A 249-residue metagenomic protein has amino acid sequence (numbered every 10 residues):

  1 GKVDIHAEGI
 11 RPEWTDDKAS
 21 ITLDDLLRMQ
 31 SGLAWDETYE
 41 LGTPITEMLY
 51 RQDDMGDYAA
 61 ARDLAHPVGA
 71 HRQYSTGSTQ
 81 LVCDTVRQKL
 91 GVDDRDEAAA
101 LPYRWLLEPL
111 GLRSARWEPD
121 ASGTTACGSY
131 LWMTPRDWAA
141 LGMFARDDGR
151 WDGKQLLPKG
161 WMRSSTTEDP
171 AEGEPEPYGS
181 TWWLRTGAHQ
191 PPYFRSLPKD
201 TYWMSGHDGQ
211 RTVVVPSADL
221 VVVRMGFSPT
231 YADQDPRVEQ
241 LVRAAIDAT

Functional and structural regions predicted by a protein language model:
G1-D4, L26, R72-L106, W138-A145 (+1 more regions): Alpha-helical scaffold elements that line and support the substrate/ligand-binding pocket of soluble hydrolases
G1-L33, A61-L64, G91-S129, M133 (+1 more regions): Active-site helix/loop module of the DD-peptidase/beta-lactamase fold, centered on the serine-lysine SxxK catalytic
G9-W14, A19, D25, G32-A60 (+2 more regions): Catalytic cores of extracellular degradative/oxidative enzymes
D24-L27, G56, A60, C83-R87 (+8 more regions): Non-transmembrane alpha-helical segments in soluble domains of secreted/periplasmic/extracellular proteins
T43-L49, D120-M133, W183-Q190: Carbohydrate-binding/catalytic loop surfaces
H66-S75, A126-W132, M204-R211, P229-T230: Solvent-exposed loop and edge beta-strand segments that line ligand/cofactor-binding and catalytic clefts
L112-P119, T166-V221: Active-site Gly/Thr loop motif
T201-T249: Structured C-terminal helix/loop/strand segments within mature extracytoplasmic catalytic/sensor domains
